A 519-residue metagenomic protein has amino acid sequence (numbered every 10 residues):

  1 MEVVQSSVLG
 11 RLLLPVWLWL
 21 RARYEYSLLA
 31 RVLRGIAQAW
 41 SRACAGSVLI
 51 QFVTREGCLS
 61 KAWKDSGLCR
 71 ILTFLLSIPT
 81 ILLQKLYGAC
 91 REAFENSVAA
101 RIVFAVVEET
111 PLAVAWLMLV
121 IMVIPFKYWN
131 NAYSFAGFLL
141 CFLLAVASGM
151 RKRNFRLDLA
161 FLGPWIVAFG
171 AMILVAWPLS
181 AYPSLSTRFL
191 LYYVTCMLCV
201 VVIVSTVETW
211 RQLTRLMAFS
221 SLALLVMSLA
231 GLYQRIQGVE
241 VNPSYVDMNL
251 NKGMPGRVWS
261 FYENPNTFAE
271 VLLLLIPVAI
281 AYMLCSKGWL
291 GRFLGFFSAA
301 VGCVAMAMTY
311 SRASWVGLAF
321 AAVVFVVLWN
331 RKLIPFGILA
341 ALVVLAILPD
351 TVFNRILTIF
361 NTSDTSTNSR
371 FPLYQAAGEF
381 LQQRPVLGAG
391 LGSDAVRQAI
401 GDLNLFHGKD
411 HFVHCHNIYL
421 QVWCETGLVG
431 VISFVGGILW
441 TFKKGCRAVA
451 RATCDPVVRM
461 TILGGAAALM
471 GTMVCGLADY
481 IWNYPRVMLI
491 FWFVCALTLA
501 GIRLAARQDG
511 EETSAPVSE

Functional and structural regions predicted by a protein language model:
M1-V175, A181-R188, E208-T214, A218 (+4 more regions): Transmembrane signal-anchor hairpin modules in multi-pass inner-membrane enzymes, especially those that act on
V120, A171-V175, L198, T214-M254 (+9 more regions): Alpha-helical transmembrane segments of multi-pass inner-membrane proteins
N131-G149, L190-C199, F268-I276, W315-V323 (+2 more regions): Membrane-embedded alpha-helical segments of multi-pass membrane proteins, especially the transmembrane helices
L139-A145, K332-L333, L339, L463-E519: Transmembrane alpha-helices of multi-pass inner-membrane enzymes
S184-R188, P265, Y310-A313, F412-N417 (+1 more regions): Membrane-interface catalytic loops of GT-C/OST-like multi-pass glycosylation enzymes that act
L229, R235-G238, V326-T365, Q375-Q383 (+1 more regions): A membrane-periplasm/extracellular boundary helix in multi-pass inner-membrane enzymes that assemble envelope glycans
Y245, F360-Q375, L387-T426, A448-A452: Long extracytoplasmic/lumenal interhelical loops at the membrane interface of multi-pass membrane proteins
C303, M308, Y374-G378, R384-L387 (+3 more regions): A conserved mid-to-late transmembrane alpha helix and its immediate loop/hinge that forms the functional core
